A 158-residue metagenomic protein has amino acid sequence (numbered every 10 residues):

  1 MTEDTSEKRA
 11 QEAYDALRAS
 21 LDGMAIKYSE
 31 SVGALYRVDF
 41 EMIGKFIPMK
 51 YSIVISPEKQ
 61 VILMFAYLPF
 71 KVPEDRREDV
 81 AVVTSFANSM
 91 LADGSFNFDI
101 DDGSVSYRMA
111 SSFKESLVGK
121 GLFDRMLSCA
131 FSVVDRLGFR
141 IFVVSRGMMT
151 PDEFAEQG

Functional and structural regions predicted by a protein language model:
E3-S6, F65-P73, F123: Short histidine-centered catalytic/ligand-binding loop motif
S6-Y28: Amphipathic alpha-helical segments
D22-M49, I53-M64, L68-P69: Ser/Thr-rich, low-complexity intrinsically disordered terminal regions
G23, V82-D93, S132-F139: Short, intrinsically disordered, mixed-charge
Y67-S106: Short, internal acidic amphipathic alpha-helical interface segments that mediate docking to partner proteins
L68-V72, S111-V118: A generic structural motif
R77, A110, L117, F123-V144: Long, contiguous binding/interaction regions
F142-G158: Short, highly charged C-terminal tails/helix-capping segments
